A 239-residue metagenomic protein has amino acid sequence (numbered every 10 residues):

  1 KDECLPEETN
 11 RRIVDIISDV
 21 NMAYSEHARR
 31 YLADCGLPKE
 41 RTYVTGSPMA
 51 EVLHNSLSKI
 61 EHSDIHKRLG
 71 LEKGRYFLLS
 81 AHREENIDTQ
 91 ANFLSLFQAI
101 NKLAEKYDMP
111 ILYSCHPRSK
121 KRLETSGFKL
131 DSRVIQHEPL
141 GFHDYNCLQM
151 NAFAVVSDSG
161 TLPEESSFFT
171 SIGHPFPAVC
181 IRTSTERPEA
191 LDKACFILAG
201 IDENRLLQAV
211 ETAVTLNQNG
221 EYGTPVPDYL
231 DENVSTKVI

Functional and structural regions predicted by a protein language model:
K1-M109, Y113-S114, S119-I239: Nucleotide-activated sugar donor-binding and catalytic core shared by glycosyltransferases and related lipid-linked
